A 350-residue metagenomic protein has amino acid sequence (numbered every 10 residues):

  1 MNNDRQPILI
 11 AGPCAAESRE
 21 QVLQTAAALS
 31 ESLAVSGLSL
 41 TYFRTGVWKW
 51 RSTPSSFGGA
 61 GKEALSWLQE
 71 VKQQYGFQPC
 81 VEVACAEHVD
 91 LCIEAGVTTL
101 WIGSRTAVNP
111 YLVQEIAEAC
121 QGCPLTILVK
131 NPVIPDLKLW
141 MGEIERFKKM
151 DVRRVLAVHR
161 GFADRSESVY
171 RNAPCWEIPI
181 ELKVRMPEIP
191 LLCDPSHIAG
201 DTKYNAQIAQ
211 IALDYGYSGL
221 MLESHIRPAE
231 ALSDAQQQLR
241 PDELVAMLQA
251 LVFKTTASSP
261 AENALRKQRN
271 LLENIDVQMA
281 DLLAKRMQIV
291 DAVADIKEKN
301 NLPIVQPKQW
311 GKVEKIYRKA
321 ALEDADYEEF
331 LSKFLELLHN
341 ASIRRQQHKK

Functional and structural regions predicted by a protein language model:
M1-W67, V71-Q74: Conserved N-terminal beta1-alpha1 strand-loop-helix module at the mouth
P7-P13, T41-T45, P79-V81, L100-I102 (+4 more regions): Hydrophobic faces of well-ordered beta-strands that scaffold small-molecule active sites in alpha/beta enzyme cores
I8-T25, T53-G59, F77-V83, G103-S104 (+4 more regions): Active-site mouth loops of central-metabolism enzymes
V35-L40, V97, V152, Y217: A structural motif
T41-K62, I226-A235, V293-P303: Glycine-rich, proline-tolerant flexible connector loops at the mouths of alpha/beta enzymes
G58-A60, F77-V89, T98-V113, L125-L137 (+1 more regions): Catalytic beta/alpha-barrel core
V113-A246, A250-A261: Catalytic alpha/beta core domains of metabolic enzymes, predominantly
A257-K350: Domain-level signature for soluble enzymes in the chorismate/prephenate branch of the shikimate pathway
